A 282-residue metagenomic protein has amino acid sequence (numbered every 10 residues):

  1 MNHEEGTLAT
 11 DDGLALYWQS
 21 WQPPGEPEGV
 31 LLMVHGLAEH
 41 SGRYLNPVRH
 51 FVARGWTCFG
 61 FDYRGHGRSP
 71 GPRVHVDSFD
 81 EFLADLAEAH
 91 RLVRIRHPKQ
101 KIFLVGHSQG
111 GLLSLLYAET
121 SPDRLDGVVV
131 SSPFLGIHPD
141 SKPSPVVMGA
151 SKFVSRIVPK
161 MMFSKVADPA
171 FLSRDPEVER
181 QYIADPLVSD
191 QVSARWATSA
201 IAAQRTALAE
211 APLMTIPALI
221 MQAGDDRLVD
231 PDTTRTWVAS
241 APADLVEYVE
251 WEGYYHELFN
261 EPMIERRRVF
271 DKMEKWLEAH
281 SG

Functional and structural regions predicted by a protein language model:
M1-G25: N-terminal cap/lid segment of alpha/beta-hydrolase-fold proteins
E28-G36: Short beta-strand element of the alpha/beta-hydrolase
L37-S41, G67-H97, K101, E265-V269: Catalytic nucleophile-loop/oxyanion-hole region of alpha/beta-hydrolase and closely related hydrolase-like folds
V48-G71: Conserved alpha/beta-hydrolase
S108-S193: Alpha/beta-hydrolase-fold enzymes
M214, I220-Q222, D226: Short beta-strand/loop motif that positions the catalytic acidic residue of the alpha/beta-hydrolase fold
I216, D230-A239: Short alpha-helix in the alpha/beta-hydrolase fold that links the catalytic acid
E247-G282: Catalytic active-site module of serine/aspartate enzymes centered on a nucleophile-bearing elbow/loop
